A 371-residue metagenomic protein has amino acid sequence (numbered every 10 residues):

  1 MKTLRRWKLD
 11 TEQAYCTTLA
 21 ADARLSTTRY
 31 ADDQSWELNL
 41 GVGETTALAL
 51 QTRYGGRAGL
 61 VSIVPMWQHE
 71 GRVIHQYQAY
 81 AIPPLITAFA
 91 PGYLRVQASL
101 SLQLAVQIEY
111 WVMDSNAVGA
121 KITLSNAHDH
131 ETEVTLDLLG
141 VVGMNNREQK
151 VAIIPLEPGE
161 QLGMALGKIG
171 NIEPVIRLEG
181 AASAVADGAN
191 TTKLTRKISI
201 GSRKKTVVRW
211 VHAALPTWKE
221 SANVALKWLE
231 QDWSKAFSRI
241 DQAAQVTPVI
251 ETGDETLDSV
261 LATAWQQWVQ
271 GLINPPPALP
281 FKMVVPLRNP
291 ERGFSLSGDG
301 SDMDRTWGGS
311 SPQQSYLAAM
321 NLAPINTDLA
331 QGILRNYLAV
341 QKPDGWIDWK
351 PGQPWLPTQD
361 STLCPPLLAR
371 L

Functional and structural regions predicted by a protein language model:
M1-A262, S301, T306: Terminal accessory carbohydrate-recognition/targeting modules of carbohydrate-active enzymes
D241-R370: Substrate-binding groove/exosite segments of carbohydrate-active enzymes
